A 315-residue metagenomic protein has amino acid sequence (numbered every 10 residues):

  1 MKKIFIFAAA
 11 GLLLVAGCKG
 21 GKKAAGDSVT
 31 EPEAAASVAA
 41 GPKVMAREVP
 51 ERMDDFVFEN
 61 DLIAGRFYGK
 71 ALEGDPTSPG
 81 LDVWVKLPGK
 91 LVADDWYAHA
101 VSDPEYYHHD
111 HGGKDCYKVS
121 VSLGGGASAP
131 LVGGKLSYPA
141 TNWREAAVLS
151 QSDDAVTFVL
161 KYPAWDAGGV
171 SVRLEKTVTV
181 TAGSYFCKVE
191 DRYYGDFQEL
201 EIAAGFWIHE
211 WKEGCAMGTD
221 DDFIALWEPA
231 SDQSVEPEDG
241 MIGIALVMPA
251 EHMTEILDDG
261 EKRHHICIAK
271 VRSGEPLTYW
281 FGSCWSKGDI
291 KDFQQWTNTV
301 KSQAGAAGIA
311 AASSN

Functional and structural regions predicted by a protein language model:
I4-L13: Sec-dependent N-terminal signal peptides
V15-G17: C-terminal motif of bacterial Sec signal peptides marking the signal peptidase cleavage site
K19-G21: Bacterial signal peptide processing site
G26-S137: Solvent-exposed N-terminal domain segments of exported/luminal and surface proteins
E105-T181: Extended, loop-rich substrate-binding clefts of extracytoplasmic carbohydrate-active enzymes
L174, Y185-G218: Acidic (Asp/Glu-rich), glycine- and aromatic
Y194, E210-R263: Accessory, usually C-terminal, subdomains that scaffold auxiliary metal cofactors
I244-N315: Beta-strand-rich recognition/accessory modules
